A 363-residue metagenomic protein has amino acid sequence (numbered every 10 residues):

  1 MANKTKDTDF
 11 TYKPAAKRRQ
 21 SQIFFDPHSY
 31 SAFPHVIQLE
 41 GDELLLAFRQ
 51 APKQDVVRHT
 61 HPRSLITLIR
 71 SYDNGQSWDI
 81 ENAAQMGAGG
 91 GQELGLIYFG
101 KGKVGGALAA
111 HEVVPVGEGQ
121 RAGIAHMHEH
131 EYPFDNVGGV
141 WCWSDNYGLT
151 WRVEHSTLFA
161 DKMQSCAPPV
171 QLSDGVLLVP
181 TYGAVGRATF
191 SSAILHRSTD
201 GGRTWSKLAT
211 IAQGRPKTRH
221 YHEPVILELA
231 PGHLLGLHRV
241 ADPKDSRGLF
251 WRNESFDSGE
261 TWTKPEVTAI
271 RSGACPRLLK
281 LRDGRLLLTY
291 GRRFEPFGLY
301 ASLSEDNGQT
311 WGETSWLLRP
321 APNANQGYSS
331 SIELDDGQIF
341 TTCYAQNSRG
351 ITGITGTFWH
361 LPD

Functional and structural regions predicted by a protein language model:
A2-D363: Asp-box/BNR beta-propeller blade signature and adjacent active/binding-site loops in extracellular glycan-interacting
